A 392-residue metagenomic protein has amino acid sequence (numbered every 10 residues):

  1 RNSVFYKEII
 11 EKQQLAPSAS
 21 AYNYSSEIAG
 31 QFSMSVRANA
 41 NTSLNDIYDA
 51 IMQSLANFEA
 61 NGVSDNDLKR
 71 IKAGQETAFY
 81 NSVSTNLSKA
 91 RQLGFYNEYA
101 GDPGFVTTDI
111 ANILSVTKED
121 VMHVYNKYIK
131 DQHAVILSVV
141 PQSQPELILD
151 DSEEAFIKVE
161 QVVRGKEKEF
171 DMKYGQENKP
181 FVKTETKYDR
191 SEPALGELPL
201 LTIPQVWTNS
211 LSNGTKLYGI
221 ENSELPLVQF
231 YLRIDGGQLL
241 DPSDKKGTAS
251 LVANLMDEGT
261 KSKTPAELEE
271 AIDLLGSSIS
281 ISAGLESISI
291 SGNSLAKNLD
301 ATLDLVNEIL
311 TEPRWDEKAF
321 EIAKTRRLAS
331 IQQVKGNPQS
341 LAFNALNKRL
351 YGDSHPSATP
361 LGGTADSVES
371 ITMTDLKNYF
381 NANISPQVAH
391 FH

Functional and structural regions predicted by a protein language model:
N2: Short Ser/Thr-interspersed hydrophobic loop/turn segments at strand-loop and sheet-helix junctions that line or gate
K7-S115, A134-V140, E146-E153, Y218-I220 (+4 more regions): M16 family metallopeptidases and their MPP-like homologs
T107-R233, K377, Q387: Proteolytic maturation boundary segments
V368-I371, L376: Alpha-helical scaffold elements lining the catalytic groove of polysaccharide deacetylases
